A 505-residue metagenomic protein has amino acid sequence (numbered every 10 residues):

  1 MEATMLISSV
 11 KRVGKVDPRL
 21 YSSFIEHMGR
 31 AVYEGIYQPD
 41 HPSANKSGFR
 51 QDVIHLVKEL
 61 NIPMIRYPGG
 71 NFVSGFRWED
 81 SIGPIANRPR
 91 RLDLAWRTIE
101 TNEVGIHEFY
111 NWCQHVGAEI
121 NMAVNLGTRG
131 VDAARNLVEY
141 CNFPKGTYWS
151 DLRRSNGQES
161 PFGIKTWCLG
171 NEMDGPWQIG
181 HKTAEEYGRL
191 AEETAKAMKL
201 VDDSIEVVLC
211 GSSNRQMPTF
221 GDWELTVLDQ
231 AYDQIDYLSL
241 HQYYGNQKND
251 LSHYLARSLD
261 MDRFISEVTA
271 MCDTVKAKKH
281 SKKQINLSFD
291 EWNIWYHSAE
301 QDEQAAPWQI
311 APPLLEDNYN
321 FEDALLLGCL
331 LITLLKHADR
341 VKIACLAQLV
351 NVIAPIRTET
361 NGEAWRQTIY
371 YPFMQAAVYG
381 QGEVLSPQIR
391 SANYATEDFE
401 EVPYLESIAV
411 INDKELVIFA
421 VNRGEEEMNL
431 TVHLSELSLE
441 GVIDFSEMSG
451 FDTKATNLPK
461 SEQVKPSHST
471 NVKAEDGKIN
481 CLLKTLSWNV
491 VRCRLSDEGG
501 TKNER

Functional and structural regions predicted by a protein language model:
M1-W223, L228-Y237, M261-D262, S266-E303 (+1 more regions): Non-catalytic accessory regions flanking glycosidase/transglycosidase catalytic cores in CAZymes
H241-R257: Active-site His/acidic residue clusters
